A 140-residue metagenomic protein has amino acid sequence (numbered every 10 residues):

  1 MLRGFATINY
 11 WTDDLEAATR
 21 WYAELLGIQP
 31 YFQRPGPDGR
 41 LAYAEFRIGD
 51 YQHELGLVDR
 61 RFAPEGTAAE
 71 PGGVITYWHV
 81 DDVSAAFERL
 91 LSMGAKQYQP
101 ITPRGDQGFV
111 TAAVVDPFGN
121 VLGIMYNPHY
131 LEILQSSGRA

Functional and structural regions predicted by a protein language model:
M1-T7, L26-H79, F87-V115, Y126-A140: Vicinal oxygen chelate
W11: Catalytic core of Fe(II)/2-oxoglutarate
A18-A23, L90, G119: Conserved active-site tyrosine of GNAT-family acetyltransferases
G123: Active-site-proximal beta-strands of protease catalytic cores
